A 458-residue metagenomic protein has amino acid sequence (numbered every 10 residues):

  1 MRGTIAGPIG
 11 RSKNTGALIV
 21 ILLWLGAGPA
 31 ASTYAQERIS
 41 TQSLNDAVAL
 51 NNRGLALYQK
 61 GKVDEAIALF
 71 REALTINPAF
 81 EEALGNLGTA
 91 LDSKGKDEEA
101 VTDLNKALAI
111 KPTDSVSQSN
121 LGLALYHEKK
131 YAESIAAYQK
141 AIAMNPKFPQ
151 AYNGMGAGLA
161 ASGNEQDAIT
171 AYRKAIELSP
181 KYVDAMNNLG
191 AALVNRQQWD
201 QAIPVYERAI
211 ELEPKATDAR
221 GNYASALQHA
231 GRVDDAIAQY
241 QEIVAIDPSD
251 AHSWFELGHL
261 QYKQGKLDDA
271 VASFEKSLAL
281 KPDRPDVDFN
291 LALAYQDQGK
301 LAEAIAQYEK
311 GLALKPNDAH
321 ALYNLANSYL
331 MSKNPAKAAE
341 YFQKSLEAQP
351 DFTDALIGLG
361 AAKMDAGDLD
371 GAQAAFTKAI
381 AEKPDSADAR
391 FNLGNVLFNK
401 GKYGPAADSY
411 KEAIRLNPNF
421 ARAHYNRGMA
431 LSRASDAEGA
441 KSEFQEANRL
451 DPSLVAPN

Functional and structural regions predicted by a protein language model:
G16-G28: Bacterial N-terminal signal peptides
P29-D64, A68-R71: N-terminal leader/linker segments that initiate helical-solenoid repeat arrays
Y34-N45, Y425, M429-N458: Terminal, low-structured helical/coil segments at or just beyond the last alpha-helical repeat
A47-V48, E81-E82, S115-V116, P149-Q150 (+9 more regions): Helix-start (N-cap) detector for alpha-helical repeat units in TPR-like alpha-solenoids, especially tetratricopeptide
K60-E72, S93-K106, T113, H127-K140 (+14 more regions): Structural signature of tandem alpha-helical TPR/SEL1-like repeats, specifically the intra-repeat loop/turn
